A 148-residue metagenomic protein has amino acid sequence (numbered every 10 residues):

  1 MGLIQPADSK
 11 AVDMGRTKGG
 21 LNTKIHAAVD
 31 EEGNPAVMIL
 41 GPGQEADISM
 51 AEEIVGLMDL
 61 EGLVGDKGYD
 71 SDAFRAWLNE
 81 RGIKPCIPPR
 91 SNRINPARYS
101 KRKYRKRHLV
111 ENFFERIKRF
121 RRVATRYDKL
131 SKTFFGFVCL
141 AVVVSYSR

Functional and structural regions predicted by a protein language model:
M1-S91, F137, A141-V142: Polybasic low-complexity intrinsically disordered regions
S49, I94-S100: Short, charged, surface-exposed secondary-structure boundary motifs
G56-L57, S100-R102: Short hydrophobic "helix-edge" motifs at membrane interfaces and signal-peptide entry regions
A76-G82, K101-R148: Basic, amphipathic alpha-helical segments enriched in Lys/Arg and hydrophobic/aromatic residues
S91-I94, S147: Local alpha-helix boundary/kink/capping signal
